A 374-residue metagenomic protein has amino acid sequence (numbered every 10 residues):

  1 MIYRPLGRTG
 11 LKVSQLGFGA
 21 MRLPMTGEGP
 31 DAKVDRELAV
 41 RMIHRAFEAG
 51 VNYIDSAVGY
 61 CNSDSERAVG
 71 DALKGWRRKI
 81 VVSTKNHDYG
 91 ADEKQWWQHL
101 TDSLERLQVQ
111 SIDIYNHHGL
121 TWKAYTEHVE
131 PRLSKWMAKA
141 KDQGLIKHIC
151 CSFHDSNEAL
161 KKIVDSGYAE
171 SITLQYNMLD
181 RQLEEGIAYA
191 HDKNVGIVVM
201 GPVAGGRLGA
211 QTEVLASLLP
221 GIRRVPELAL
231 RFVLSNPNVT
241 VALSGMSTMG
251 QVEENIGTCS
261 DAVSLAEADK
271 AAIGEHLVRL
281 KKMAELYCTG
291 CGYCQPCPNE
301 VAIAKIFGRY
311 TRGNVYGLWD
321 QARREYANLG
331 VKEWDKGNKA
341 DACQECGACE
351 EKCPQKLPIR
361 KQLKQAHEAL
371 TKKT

Functional and structural regions predicted by a protein language model:
M1-I80: N-terminal binding-site loop/beta-alpha segment at the start of enzyme catalytic domains that lines or forms
L6, F18, A39, A46 (+13 more regions): Conserved, mostly hydrophobic/aromatic
T26-G27, V34, G90-E185, H191-V199 (+2 more regions): Glycine/proline-rich, positively charged, aromatic-decorated active-site loop/lid region on the catalytic face
R45, A49, R106-L107, S166-G167 (+1 more regions): Structural motif
F47, N52, D71, E185-T374: Structured C-terminal cap/extension of enzyme domains
Y53-G59, K147-C151, S171-Q175, V241-L243 (+1 more regions): Short catalytic-loop micro-motif centered on adjacent basic/acidic residues
Y60, K79-K94, H118: Structural motif corresponding to the early beta-alpha repeats
E66-T84, S134-G144, V199: Alpha-helix-loop-beta-strand connector modules within alpha/beta enzyme cores
